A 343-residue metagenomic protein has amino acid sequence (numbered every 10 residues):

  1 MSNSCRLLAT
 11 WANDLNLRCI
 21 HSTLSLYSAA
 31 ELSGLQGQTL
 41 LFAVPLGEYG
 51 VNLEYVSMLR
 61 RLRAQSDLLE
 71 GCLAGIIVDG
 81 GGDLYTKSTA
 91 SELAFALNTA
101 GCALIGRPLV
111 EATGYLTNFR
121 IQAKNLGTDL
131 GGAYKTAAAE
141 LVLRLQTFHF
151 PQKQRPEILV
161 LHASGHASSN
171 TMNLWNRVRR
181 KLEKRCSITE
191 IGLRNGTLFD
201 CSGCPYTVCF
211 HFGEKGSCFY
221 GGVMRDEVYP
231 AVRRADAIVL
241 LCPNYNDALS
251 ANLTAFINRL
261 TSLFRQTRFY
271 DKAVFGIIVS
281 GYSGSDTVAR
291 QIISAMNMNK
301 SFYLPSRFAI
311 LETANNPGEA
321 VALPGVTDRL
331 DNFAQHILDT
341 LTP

Functional and structural regions predicted by a protein language model:
S2-C186, Y229-R234, C242, D247-P343: FMN-binding flavodoxin-like domain, especially the glycine-rich phosphate-binding loop
R177-V178, T189-G196: Redox- and metal-dependent alpha/beta enzyme cores, enriched for Fe-S-associated oxidoreductases and cofactor-handling
E190-I191, L240-C242: Short, conserved beta-strand edge motifs with alternating hydrophobic and charged residues
R194, F219-M224, T254-T261: A general structural motif
G196-Y229: Cysteine-cluster motifs in flexible loop/terminal segments that predominantly coordinate metals
M224, R234-A237: Flexible loop/N-cap segments at domain edges
